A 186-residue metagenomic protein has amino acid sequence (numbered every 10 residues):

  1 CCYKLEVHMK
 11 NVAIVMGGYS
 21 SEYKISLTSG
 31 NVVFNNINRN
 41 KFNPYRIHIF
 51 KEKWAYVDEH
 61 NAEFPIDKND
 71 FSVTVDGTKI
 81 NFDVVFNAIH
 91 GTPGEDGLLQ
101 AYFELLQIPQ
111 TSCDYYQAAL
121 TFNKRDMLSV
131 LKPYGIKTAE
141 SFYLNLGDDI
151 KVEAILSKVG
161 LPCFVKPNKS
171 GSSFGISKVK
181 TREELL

Functional and structural regions predicted by a protein language model:
Y3-Y116, L120-F122, D126, P133 (+1 more regions): ATP-binding N-terminal substructure of ATP-dependent carboxylate-amine bond-forming enzymes
P44, A139-E140: Short, well-structured beta-strand/strand-turn elements
I80, I136, V159: Structured loop/turn residues at beta-strand edges in well-structured enzyme cores
V130-T138: Basic phosphate/pyrophosphate-binding loop/patch that engages nucleotide-derived ligands
L131-K132, L156-I176: ATP-grasp fold ATP-binding core
T138, S177-L186: Conserved ATP-binding module of the ATP-grasp superfamily
F142-L146, V179: Short acidic-hydrophobic, aromatic-tinged amphipathic segments that line or gate anion-handling sites
